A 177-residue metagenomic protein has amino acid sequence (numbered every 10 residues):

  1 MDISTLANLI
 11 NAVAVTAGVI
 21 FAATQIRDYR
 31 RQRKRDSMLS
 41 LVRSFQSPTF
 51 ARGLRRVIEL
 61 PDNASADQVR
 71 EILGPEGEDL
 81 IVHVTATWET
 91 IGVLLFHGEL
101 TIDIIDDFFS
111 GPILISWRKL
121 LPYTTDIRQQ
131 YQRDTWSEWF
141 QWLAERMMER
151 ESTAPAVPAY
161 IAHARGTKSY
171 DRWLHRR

Functional and structural regions predicted by a protein language model:
M1-A66: Membrane-proximal alpha-helical anchors
D2-T5, L73, G77: Juxtamembrane loop-transmembrane helix junctions in multi-pass integral membrane proteins, especially the extracellular
D36, H83-A86, I115: Generic recognition of short, well-ordered alpha-helical interface segments
V42, V82-E89, S110, Q141-A144: Generic structural concept
S44, G53, T87-T90, K119: Solvent-exposed, amphipathic alpha-helical segments
A51-G74, Y123-Y131: Membrane-interacting alpha-helical segments
P75-T101: Membrane-proximal soluble helical/coiled-coil segments that couple transmembrane anchors to catalytic or regulatory
V93-R177: An amphipathic alpha-helical interaction surface
